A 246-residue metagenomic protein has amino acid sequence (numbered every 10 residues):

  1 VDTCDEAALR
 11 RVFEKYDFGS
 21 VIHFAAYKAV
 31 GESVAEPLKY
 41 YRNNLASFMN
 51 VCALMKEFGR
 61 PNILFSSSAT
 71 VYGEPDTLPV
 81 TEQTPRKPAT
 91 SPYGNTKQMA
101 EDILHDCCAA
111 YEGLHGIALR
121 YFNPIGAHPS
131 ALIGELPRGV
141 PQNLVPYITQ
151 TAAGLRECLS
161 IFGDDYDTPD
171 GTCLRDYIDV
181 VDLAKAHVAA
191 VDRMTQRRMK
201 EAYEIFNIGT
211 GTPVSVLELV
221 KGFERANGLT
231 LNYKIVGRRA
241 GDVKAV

Functional and structural regions predicted by a protein language model:
V1-S20: Conserved Rossmann-fold cofactor-binding substructure of NAD(P)-dependent oxidoreductases
V12, Y40-Y41, M55: A hydrophobic alpha-helix adjacent to the NAD(P)-binding/active-site core of NAD(P)-dependent oxidoreductases, strongly
F18-F24, F65, N207: Rossmann-fold scaffold of SDR-type NAD(P)-dependent oxidoreductases
H23, M49-P92, C107-I117: Conserved Rossmann-fold NAD(P)-dependent oxidoreductase catalytic core, especially the SDR/UDP-sugar
Y41, A89-Q98, G134-P146, D176-Y177 (+2 more regions): Short-chain dehydrogenase/reductase
E74, T90-A127, P146-R156: Active-site Tyr-X1-5-Lys
V145-V246: C-terminal substrate-binding subdomain of Rossmann-fold SDR/epimerase-dehydratase oxidoreductases
